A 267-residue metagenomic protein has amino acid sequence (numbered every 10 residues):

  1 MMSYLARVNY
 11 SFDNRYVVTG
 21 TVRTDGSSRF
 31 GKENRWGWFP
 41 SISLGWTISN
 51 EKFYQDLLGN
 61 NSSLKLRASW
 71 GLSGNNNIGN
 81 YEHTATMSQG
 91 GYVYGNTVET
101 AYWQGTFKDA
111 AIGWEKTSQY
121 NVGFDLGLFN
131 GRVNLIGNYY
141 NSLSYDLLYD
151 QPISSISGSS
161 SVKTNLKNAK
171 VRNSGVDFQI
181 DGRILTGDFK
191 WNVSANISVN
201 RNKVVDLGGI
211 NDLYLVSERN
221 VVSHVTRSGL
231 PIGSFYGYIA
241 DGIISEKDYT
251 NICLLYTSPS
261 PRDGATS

Functional and structural regions predicted by a protein language model:
M1-L230: Extracellular/periplasmic, surface-exposed regions of secreted and cell-surface proteins
N192, N196, S234-S245: Exposed, low-structure sequence patches enriched in small/polar residues
Y249-T250: Internal, charge-rich low-complexity segments
Y256-A265: Conserved small/polar residues in nucleotide/adenosyl-binding loops
